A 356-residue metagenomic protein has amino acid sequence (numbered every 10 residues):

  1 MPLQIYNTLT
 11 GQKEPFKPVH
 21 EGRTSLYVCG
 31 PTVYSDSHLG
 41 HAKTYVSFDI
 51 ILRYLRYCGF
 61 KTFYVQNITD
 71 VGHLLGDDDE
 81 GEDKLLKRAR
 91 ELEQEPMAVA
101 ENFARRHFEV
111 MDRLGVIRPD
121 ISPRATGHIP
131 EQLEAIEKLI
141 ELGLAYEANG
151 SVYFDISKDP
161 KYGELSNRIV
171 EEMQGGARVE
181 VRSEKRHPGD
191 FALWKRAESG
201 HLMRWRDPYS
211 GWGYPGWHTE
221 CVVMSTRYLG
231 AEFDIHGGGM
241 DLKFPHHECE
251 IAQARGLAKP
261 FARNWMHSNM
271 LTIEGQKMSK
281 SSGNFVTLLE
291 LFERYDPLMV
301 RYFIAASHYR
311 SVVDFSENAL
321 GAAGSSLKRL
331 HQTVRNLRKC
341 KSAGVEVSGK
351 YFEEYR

Functional and structural regions predicted by a protein language model:
M1-Y34, D49, E109, I129-C340: Alpha-helical recognition segments enriched in aromatics with Gly/Pro capping that present substrate-recognition
T10, V19-G115, A135: N-terminal, positively charged nucleic-acid-binding surface of large information/translation enzymes
K61, A98, D112-R124, L142-S151: Short secondary-structure capping/junction motifs at helix and strand boundaries
Q66, I121-G127, S268: Acidic carboxylate-rich catalytic motifs and surrounding loops in phosphoryl-/glycosyl-chemistry enzymes
T69-D70, A125, Y153: Conserved beta-strand edge residues that scaffold enzyme active sites
K87-E95, D120-T126, G211, G239-M240: The substrate-binding groove and active-site-proximal loops of carbohydrate-active enzymes, especially glycoside
K341-E346: Conserved nucleotidyltransferase catalytic core and NTase-mimicking acidic/glycine-rich helix/loop elements in nucleic
S348-R356: Short, intrinsically disordered, charge-balanced linker/junction segments flanking boundaries in proteins
